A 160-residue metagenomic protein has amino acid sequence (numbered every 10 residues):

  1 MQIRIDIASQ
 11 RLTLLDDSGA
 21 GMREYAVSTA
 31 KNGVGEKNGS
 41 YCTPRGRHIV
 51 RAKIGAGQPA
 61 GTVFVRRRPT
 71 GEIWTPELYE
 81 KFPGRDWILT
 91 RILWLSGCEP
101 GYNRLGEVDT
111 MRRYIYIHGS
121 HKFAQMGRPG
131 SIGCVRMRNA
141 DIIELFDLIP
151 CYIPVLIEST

Functional and structural regions predicted by a protein language model:
M1, A26-S40, E72-Y79: N-terminal post-signal-peptidase region of extra-cytosolic proteins
M1-G33: A structural motif detector for short, solvent-exposed N-terminal "entry" segments of globular domains
R4, T13, I49, I92-W94 (+1 more regions): Soluble periplasmic/extracytoplasmic beta-strand elements of cell-envelope proteins
I7, D16, T29, R51-A52 (+3 more regions): Pocket-edge structural micro-motifs
I7-S9, M22, R45, I88-T90 (+1 more regions): Extracytoplasmic
E24-A26, R47, Y114, P154: Well-ordered beta-strand positions in beta-sheet-rich domains
G35-I54: Short, surface-exposed secondary-structure junctions/capping segments
Q58-T160: Exported/periplasmic cell-wall-interacting domains
